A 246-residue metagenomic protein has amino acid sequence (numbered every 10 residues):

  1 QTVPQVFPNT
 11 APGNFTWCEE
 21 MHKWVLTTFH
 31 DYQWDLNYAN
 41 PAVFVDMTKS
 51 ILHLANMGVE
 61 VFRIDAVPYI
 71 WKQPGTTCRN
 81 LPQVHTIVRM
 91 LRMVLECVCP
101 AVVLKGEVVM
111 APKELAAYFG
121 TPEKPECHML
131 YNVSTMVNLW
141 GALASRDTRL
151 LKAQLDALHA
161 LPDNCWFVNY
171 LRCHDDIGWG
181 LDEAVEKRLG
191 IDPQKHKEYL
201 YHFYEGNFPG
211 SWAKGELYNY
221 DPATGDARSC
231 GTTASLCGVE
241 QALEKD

Functional and structural regions predicted by a protein language model:
Q1-D246: Active-site and adjacent substrate-binding regions of carbohydrate-active enzymes
